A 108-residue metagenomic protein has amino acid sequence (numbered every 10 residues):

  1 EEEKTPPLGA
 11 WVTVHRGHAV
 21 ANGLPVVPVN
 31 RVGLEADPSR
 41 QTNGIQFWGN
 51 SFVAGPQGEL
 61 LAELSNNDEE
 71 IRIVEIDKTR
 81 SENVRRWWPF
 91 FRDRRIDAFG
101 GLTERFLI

Functional and structural regions predicted by a protein language model:
E1-I71: CN hydrolase (nitrilase-like) catalytic-core segments centered on the catalytic cysteine and neighboring Lys/Glu
I45, I71-I76, I96, I108: Weak global preference for isoleucine
D68-R85: A short, polar/charged loop-to-alpha-helix boundary motif
S81-I108: Cysteine/selenocysteine-centered motifs that mediate thiol-based redox chemistry or coordinate metal-sulfur cofactors
